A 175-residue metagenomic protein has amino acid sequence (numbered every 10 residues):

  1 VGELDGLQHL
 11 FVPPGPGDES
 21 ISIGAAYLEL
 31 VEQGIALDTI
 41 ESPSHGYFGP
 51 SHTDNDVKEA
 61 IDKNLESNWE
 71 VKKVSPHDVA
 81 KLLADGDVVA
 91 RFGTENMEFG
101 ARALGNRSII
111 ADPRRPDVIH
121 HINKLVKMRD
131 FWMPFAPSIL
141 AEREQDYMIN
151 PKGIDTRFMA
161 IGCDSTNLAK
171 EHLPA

Functional and structural regions predicted by a protein language model:
G2-A175: Flexible beta->alpha loop and helix N-cap segments adjacent to enzyme active/binding sites
